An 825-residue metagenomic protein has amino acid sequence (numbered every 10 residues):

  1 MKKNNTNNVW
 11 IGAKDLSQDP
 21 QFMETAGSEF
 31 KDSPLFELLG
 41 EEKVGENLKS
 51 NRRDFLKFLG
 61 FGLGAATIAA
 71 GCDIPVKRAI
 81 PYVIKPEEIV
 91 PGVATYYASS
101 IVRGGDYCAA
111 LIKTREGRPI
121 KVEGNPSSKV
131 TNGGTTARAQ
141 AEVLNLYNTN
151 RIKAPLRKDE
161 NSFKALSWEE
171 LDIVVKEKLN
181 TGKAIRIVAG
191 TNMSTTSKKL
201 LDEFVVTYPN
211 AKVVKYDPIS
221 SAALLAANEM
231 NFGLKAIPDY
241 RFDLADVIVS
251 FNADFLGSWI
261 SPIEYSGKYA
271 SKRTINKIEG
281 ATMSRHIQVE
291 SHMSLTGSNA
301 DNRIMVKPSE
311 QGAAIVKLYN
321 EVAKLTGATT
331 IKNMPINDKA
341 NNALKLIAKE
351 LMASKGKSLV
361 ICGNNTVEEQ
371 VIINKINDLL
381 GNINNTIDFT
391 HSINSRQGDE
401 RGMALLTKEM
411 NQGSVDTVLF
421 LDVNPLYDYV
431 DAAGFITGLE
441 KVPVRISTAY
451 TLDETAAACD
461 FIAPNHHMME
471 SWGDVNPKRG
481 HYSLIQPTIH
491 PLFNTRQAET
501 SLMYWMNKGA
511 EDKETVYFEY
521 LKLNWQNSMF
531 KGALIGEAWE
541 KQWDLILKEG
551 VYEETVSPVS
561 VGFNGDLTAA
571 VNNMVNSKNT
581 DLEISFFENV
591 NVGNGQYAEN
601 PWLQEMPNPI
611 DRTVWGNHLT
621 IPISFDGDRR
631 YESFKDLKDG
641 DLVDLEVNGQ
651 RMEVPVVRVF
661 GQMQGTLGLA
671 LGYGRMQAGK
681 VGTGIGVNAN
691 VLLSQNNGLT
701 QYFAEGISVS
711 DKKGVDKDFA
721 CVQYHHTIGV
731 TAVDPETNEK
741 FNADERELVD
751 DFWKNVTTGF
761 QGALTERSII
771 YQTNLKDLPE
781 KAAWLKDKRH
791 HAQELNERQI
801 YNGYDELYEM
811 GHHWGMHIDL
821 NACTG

Functional and structural regions predicted by a protein language model:
K2-D338, A343-K345, I462, E511 (+5 more regions): N-terminal export/assembly segments and adjacent metallocofactor-ligating motifs of anaerobic energy-metabolism
S258-G280, V430-I446, H481-L484: A short, gly/pro- and small-residue-rich
V289-S294, T448-E454: Short, polar loop motifs at secondary-structure junctions
N302-N411, S528-I535, W539, W543: Active-site phosphate/pyrophosphate-binding segments
A328, P491-S560, D641, H725 (+2 more regions): N-terminal leader/propeptide and maturation segments of large enzyme subunits in energy/redox metabolism and hydrolases
N424, G434-F435, E440-D453, H490-E499 (+4 more regions): Phosphate/diphosphate-binding loops
T451-I485: Flexible glycine/proline-rich, aromatic-decorated loop/lid segments
N527-R612, A763-L764: Long, low-complexity segments enriched in small/aliphatic residues
